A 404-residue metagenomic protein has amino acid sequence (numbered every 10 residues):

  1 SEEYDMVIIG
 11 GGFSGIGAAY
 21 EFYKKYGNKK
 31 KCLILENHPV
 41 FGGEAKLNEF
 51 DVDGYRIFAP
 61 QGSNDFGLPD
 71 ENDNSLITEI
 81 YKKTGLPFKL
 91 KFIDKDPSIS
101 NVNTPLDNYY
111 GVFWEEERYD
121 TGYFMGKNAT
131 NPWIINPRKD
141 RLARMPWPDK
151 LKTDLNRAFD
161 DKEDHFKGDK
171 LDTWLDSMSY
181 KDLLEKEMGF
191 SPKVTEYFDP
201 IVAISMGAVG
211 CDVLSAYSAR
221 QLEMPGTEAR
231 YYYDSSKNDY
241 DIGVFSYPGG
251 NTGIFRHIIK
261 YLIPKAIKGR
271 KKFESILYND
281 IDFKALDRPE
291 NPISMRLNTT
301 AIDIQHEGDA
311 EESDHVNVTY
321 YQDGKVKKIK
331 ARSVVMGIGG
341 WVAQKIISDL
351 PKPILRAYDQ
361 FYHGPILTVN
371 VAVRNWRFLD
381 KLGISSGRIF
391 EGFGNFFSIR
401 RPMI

Functional and structural regions predicted by a protein language model:
S1-M6, K24-K31, L47-D51: Extreme N-terminal leader/targeting segments of oxidoreductases
G10-F13: Glycine-rich Rossmann-fold phosphate-binding loop(s) that bind the pyrophosphate of adenine dinucleotide cofactors
A18-Y20, G43-N48, T78, Y197 (+4 more regions): Short, solvent-exposed loop/turn and secondary-structure capping segments
I34-P39: Conserved acidic E/D residue at the C-terminus of a beta-strand in Rossmann-like folds
D53-L151: Dinucleotide-binding Rossmann-like beta1-alpha1 core, especially the glycine-rich loop that anchors the ADP
P60-E71, F166-T173, Y240-G249, I354-Q360: Active-site rim elements
T153-I302, E307-S313: Active-site/ligand-binding neighborhood in enzyme catalytic cores
I293, L297-I404: Mid-domain catalytic core of redox enzymes that form a hydrophobic substrate pocket/lid adjacent to a catalytic redox
